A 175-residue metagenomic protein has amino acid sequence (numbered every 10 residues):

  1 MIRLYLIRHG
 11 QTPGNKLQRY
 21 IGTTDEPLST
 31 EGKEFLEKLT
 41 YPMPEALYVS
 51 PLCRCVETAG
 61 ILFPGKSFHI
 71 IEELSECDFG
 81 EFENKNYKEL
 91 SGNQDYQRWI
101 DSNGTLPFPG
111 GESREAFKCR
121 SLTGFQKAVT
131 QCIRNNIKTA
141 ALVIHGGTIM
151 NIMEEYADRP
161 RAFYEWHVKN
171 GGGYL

Functional and structural regions predicted by a protein language model:
I2-K66: Active-site-proximal alpha-helix that buttresses catalytic centers in soluble enzyme cores
L4-Y5, E45, N136-G146: Generic beta-sheet signal
T12, T148-I149: Short active-site segment of divalent metal-dependent hydrolases/proteases that encodes the spacing between
Y41-M43, A128-T139: Glycine-rich phosphate-binding loop signature in dinucleotide/nucleotide-binding domains
V49-S50, C119, V143-I144: Short beta-strand scaffold positions
I61, N151-E155: Active-site signature of alpha/beta-hydrolase-fold catalytic machinery across serine- and Asp/Cys-nucleophile hydrolases
L62-L122: Phosphate-handling substructures
A157-L175: Domain-level recognition of soluble alpha/beta enzyme cores, biased toward histidine phosphatases/phosphomutases
